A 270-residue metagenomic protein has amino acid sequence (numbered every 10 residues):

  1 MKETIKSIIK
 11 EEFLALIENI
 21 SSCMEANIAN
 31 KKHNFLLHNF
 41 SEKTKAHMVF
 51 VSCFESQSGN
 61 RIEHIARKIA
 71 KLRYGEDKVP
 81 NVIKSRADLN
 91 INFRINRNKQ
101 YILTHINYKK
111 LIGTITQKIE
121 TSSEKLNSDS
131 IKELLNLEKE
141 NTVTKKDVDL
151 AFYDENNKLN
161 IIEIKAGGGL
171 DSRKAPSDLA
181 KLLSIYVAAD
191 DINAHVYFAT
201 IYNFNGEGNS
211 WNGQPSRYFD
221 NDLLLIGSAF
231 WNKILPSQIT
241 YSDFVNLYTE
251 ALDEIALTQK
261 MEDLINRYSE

Functional and structural regions predicted by a protein language model:
M1-N90, S269-E270: Nuclease-adjacent, charged terminal/linker segments that flank catalytic cores
E3, S7, E11, L135-T142 (+2 more regions): Extended alpha-helical scaffold and adjacent linker segments that couple domains and build interaction/assembly
E3-E12, G208-E270: Non-catalytic C-terminal interaction segments of nucleic acid-processing enzymes
V51-C53, K132-K139, K165-R173: Surface-exposed cleft-lining segments at the edges of enzyme active sites
A70, V148-G168: Conserved catalytic cores of phosphodiester-cleaving nucleases, focusing on short active-site segments
V82-E155: Active-site metal-binding core of divalent-cation-utilizing nuclease and nuclease-like domains
N160, V187-R217: Nucleic-acid nuclease catalytic cores
G167-D190: Mg2+/Mn2+-dependent nuclease catalytic core
